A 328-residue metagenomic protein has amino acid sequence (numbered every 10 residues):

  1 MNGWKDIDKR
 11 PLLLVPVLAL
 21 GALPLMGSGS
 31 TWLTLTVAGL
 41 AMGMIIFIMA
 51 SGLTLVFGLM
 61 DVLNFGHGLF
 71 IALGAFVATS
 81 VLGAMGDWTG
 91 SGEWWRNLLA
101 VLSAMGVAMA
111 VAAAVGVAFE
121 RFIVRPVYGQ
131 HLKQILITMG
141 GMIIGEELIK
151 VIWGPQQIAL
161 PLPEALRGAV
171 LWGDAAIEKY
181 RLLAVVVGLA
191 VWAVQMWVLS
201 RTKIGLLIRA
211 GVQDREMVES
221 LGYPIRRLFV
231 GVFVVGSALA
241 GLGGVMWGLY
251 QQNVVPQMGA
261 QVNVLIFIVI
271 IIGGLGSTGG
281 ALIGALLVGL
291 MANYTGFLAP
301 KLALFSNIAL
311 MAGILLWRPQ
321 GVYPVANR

Functional and structural regions predicted by a protein language model:
M1-G21, K133, I137, I152 (+3 more regions): Cytosolic-side transmembrane-helix boundaries in multi-pass membrane proteins
M1-M49, V77, W88-M105, Q130-I135 (+3 more regions): Membrane-interfacial amphipathic/re-entrant helices at transmembrane-helix boundaries
W32-G83, A118-L132, I270-T278: Single transmembrane alpha-helix segments in multi-pass membrane proteins
M42, A176-V254, T278-I283: Helix-loop-helix "hairpin" substructures at the membrane interface of multi-pass membrane proteins
G52, R96-N97, V101-M109, V230-A240 (+2 more regions): Transmembrane alpha-helical segments in multi-pass inner-membrane proteins
L69-L73, R125-K150, M258-I271, A299-R318: Pore- or pathway-lining transmembrane helices of multi-pass membrane proteins that form conduits for solutes/ions
W88-G141, L148, I283-V288, R318-P319: Alpha-helical transmembrane segments within multi-pass membrane transporters and channels
F122, P126-R201, L228, Q252 (+4 more regions): Transmembrane helix-bundle core of multi-pass membrane transporters and related energy-transducing complexes
